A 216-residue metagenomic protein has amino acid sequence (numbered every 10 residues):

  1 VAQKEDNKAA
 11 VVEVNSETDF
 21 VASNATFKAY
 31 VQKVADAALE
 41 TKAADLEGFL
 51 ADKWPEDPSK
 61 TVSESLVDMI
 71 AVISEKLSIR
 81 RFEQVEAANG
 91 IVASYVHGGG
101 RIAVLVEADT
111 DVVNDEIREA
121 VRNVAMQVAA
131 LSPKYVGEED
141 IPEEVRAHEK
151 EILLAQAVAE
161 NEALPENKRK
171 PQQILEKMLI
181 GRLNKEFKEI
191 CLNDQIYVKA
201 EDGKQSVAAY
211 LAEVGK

Functional and structural regions predicted by a protein language model:
V1-K216: N-terminal assembly/interaction segments in proteins that build large macromolecular machines
